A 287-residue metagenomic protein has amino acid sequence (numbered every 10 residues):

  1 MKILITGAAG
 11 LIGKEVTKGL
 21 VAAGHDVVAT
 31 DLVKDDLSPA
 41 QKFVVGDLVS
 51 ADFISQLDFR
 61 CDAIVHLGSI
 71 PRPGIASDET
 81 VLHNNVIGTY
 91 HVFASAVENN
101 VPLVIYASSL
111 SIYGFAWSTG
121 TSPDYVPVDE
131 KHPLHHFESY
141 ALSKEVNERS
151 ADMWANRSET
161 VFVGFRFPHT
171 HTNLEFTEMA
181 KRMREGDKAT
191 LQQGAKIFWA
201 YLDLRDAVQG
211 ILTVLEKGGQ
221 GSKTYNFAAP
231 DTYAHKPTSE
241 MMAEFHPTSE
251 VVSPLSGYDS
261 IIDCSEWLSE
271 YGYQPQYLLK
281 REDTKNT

Functional and structural regions predicted by a protein language model:
I3-A23: N-terminal Rossmann NAD(P)H-binding glycine-rich loop of SDR-like oxidoreductase domains
H25-D36: Conserved glycine-rich Rossmann-like NAD(P)H-binding loop of the short-chain dehydrogenase/reductase
D36, G46-N84, S95: NAD(P)H-binding glycine-rich loop region in Rossmannoid oxidoreductase-like domains and their noncatalytic homologs
L82-T89, F93, I105-S111, S143-K144 (+1 more regions): Short alpha-helix in the Rossmann-fold core of NAD(P)-dependent oxidoreductases
H83, T119-V161: Catalytic helix-loop patch of NAD(P)-dependent Rossmann-fold dehydrogenases
H91-F137: Conserved Rossmann-fold NAD(P)-dependent oxidoreductase catalytic core, especially the SDR/UDP-sugar
R149-Y201: NAD(P)-dependent short-chain dehydrogenase/reductase
R205-T287: C-terminal substrate-binding subdomain of Rossmann-fold SDR/epimerase-dehydratase oxidoreductases
